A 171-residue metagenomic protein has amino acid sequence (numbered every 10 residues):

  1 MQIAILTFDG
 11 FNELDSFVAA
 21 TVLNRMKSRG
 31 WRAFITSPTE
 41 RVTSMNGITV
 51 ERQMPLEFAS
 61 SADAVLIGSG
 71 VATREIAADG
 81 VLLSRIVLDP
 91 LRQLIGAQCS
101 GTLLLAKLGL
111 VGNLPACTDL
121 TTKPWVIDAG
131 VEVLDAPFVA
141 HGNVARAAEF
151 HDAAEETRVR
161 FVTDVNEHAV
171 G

Functional and structural regions predicted by a protein language model:
M1-I95, T102-K107, G112, P124-D135 (+2 more regions): Extended, subdomain-level signal for the structured scaffold at the beginning of enzyme domains
A97-Q98, T118-D119: Replace "coordinates the UDP/GDP/TDP-sugar" with "coordinates nucleotide-activated sugar donors
P115: Glycine-rich active-site loop/strand segments that organize a redox cofactor
